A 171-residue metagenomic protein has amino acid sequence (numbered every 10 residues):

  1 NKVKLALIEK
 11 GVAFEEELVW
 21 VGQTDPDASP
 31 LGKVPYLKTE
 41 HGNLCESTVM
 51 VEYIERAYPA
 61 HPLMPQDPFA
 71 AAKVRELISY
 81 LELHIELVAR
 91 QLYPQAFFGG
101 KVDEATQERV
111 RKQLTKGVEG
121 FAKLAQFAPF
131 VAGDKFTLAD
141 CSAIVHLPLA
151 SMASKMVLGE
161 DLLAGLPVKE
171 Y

Functional and structural regions predicted by a protein language model:
N1-G117, A122, P129-V131: GST-like domain detector, emphasizing the conserved glutathione-binding G-site in the N-terminal thioredoxin-like
F14, V49, C141, V168-Y171: Generic low-polarity alpha-helical segments
P62-L63, M156-E160: Charged, low-complexity surface segments at secondary-structure and domain boundaries
P68-A72, A139-D140, K169: An alpha-helix initiation/capping motif
E76-Y80, G120, I144-L149, Y171: Alpha-helical scaffold segments in carbohydrate-active enzymes
A89, V131-V157, A164-P167: GST superfamily/GST-like fold recognition
Y93, E160-D161: Charge-dense, low-complexity polyampholytic segments
R109-Q113, L162-Y171: Extended, well-ordered alpha-helical scaffold segments
